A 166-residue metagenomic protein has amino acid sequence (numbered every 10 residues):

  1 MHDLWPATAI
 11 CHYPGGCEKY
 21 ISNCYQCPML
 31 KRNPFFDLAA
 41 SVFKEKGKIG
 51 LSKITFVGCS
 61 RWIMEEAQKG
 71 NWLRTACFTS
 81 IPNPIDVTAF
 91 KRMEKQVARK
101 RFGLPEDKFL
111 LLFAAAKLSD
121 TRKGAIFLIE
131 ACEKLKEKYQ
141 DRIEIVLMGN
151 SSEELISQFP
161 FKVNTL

Functional and structural regions predicted by a protein language model:
M1-G47: Acceptor-binding helix/loop patch of EC 2.4 sugar-transfer enzymes, predominantly nucleotide-sugar-dependent
T8, N33-K95: A short, active-site helix/loop in glycosyltransferases that binds the activated sugar's phosphate group
A9-P14, K19-Y20, G70, K91-E94 (+2 more regions): Short aromatic-enriched loop/helix-cap "lid" or pocket-rim segments at secondary-structure transitions that line
C59, I81-P84, F113-K117, M148-G149 (+1 more regions): Short hydrophobic "strand-cap" motifs at the C-terminus of beta-strands
N71-R74, L104, K134-R142: Short helix-capping segments at alpha-helix termini
M93-L110: Nucleotide-sugar donor-binding and catalytic loop/hinge architecture of NDP-sugar-dependent glycosyltransferases
P105-K123, I129-E133: Conserved donor-binding/catalytic core segment of Leloir-type glycosyltransferases
Y139-L166: Nucleotide-activated donor-binding/catalytic signature segment of Leloir-type glycosyltransferases, i.e., the conserved
